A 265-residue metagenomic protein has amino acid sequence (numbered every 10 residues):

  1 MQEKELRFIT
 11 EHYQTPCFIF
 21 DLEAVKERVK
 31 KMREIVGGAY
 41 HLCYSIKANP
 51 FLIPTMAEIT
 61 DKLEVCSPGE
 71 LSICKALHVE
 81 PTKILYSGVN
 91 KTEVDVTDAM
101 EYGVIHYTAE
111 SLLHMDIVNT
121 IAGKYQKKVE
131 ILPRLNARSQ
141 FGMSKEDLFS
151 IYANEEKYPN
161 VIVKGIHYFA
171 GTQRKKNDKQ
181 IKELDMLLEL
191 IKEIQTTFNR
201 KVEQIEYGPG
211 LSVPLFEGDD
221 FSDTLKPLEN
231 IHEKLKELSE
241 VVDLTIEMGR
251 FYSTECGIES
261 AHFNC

Functional and structural regions predicted by a protein language model:
M1-K128, Y158, I162, T196 (+1 more regions): A charged N-terminal "starter" segment
F20, K91, E110-L113, Q140-D147 (+2 more regions): Alpha-helix N-cap and loop-to-helix initiation/capping positions
A24, A48-L52, G69, N90 (+6 more regions): Active-site-proximal loop/turn and secondary-structure-junction residues that shape catalytic pockets, frequently
R28, M32-I35, R138, N154 (+4 more regions): Change "in soluble alpha/beta enzymes" to "in soluble alpha/beta proteins
M100, L132-G142, K164-Q180, Q204-D223 (+1 more regions): Active-site-proximal beta-alpha loop/turn segments in soluble metabolic enzymes
V118, D147-I162, L187-R200, I231: Structured alpha-helical segments in the cores of large, soluble enzyme domains
N119-G123, K128, A137-I151: Rossmann-like NAD(P)H-binding beta-loop-alpha module
K182-C265: C-terminal active-site-proximal or functional interface alpha/beta core segments in diverse enzymes
